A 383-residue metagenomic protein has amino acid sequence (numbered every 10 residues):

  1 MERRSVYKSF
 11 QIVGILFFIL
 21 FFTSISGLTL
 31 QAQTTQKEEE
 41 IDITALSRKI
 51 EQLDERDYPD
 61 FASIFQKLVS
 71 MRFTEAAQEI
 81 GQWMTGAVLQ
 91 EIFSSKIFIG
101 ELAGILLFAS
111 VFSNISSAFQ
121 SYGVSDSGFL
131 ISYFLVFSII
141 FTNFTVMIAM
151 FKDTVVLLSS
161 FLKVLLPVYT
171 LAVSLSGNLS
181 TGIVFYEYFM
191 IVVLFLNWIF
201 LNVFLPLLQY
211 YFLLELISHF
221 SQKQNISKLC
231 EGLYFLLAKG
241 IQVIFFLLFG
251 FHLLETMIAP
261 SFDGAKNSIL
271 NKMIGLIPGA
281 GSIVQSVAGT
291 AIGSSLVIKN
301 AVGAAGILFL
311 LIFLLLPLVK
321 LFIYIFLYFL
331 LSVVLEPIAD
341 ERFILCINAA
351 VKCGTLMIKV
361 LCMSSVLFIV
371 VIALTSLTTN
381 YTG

Functional and structural regions predicted by a protein language model:
M1-F129, T142-L162, G177-M190, L194 (+6 more regions): Gly/Ser-rich, low-complexity
I99, A103-L107, L135, I139 (+9 more regions): Residue-level signal for the membrane-embedded core of alpha-helical transmembrane segments, especially mid-helix
S117-Y122, S221-L237, L335-I344: Membrane interface segments of multi-pass transport proteins and intramembrane proteases
S127-F137, L158-P167, F195-L201, G232-F246 (+3 more regions): Small-residue-enriched core segments of transmembrane alpha-helices in multipass membrane transport and channel
I131-N143, L162-L179, I199-L207, L216: Mid-bilayer segments of alpha-helical transmembrane spans in multi-pass integral membrane proteins that mediate
Y186-G250: Loop-centered beta-sheet repeat module
N300-E341: Helical hairpin unit composed of two closely spaced alpha helices linked by a short loop
I338-I358: Interfacial loop-to-transmembrane junctions
